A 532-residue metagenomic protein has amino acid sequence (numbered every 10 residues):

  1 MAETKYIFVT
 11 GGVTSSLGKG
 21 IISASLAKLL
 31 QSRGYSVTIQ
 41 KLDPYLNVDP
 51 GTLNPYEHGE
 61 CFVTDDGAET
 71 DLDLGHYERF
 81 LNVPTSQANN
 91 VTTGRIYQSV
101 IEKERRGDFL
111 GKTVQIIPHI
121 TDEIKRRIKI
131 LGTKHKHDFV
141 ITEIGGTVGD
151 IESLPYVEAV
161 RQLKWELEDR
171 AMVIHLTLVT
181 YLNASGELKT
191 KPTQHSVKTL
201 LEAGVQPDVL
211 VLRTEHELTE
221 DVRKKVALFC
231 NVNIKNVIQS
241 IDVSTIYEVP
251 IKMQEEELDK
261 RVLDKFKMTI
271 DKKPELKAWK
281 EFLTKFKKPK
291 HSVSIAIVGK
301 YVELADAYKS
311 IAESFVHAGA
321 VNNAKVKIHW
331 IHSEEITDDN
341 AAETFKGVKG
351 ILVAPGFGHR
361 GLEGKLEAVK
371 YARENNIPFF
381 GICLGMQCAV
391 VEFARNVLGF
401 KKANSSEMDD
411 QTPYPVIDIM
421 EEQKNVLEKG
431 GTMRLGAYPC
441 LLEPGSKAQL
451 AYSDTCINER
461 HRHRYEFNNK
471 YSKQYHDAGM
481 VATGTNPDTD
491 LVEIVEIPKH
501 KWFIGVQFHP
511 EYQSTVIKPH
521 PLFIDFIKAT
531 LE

Functional and structural regions predicted by a protein language model:
M1-A324, E334-G350, F357-G358, K365-Y371 (+1 more regions): Flexible phosphate-sensing "switch/lid" loops adjacent to ATP/NTP-binding sites across phosphate-transfer
L17-G20, A24-K28, S32, T344-P439 (+2 more regions): Cysteine-nucleophile active-site neighborhood
E57-D65, V243-Y247, V353, E374-F380 (+3 more regions): Short beta-alpha connecting loops at secondary-structure transitions that line or flank enzyme active sites
L110-T121, Y301, P355-L362, M433 (+3 more regions): Short acidic-aromatic active-site loops that bind/stabilize oxyanions
D271-P274, F380-G381, F400-E407, Q449 (+2 more regions): Acidic/polar loop patches that form or flank catalytic/metal-binding clefts of enzymes that bind anionic ligands
K285-P289, A341-E343, R360, M408 (+3 more regions): Replace "in large, NTP-powered and nucleic-acid-processing enzymes" with "in large, NTP-powered factors and other
V326-H329: Carboxylate/His-rich catalytic cores and anion/metal-binding grooves
L435-P439, E443-E532: C-terminal and late-domain segments of enzyme folds
